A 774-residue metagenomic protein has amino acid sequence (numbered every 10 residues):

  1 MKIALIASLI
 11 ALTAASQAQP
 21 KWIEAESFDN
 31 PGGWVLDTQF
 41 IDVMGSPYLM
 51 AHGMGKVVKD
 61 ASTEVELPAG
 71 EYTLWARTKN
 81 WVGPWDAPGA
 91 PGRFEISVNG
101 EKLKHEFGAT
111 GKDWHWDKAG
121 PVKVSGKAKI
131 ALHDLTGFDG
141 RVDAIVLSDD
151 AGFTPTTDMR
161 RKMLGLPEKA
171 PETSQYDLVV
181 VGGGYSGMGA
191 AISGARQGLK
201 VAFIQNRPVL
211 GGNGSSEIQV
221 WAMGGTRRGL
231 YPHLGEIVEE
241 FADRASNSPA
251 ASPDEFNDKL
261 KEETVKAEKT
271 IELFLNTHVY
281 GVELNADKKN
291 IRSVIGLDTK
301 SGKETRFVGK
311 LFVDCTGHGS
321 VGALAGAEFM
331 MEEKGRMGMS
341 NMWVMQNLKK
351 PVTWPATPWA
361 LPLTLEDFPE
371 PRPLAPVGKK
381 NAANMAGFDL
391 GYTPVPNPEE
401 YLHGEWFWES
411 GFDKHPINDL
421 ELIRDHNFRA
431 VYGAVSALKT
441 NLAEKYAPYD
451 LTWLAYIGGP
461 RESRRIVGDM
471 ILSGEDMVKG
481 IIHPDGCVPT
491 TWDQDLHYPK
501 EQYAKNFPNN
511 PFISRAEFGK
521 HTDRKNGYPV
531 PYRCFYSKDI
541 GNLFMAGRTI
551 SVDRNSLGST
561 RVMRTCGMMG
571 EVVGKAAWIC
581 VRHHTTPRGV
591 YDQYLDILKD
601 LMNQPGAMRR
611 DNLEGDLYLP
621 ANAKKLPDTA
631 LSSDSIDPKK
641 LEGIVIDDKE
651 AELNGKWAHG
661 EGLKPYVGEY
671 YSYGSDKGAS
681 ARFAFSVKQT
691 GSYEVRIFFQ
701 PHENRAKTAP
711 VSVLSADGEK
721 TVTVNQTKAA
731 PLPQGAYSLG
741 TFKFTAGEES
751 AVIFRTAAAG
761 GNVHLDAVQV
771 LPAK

Functional and structural regions predicted by a protein language model:
M1-A7: Sec-dependent signal peptide recognition, specifically the positively charged N-region followed immediately by
S8-Q17: Hydrophobic h-region of N-terminal signal peptides that target proteins for export in Gram-negative bacteria
Q19-A170, D634-K774: Extracytoplasmic
T173-G184: Beta1/beta-strand and adjacent pyrophosphate-binding region of the FAD-binding site in flavoprotein oxidoreductases
G187: N-terminal Rossmann-fold NAD(P) dinucleotide-binding loop
G194: Aromatic pocket-lining residues of Rossmann-like dinucleotide-binding sites
L199-K200, Q205-N285, K289, G338-S340 (+5 more regions): Conserved N-terminal/central alpha/beta ligand/cofactor-binding core
K288-S293, K303-L311, C315-S635: Flavin (FAD/FMN)-binding glycine-rich loop and adjacent Rossmann-like elements that form
